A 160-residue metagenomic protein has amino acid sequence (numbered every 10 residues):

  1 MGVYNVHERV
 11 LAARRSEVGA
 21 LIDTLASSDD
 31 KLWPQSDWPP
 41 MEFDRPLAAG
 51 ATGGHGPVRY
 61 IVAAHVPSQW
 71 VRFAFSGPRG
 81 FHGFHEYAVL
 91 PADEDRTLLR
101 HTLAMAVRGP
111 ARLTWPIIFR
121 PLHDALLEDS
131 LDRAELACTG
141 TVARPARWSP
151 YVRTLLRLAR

Functional and structural regions predicted by a protein language model:
M1-D44, R157-R160: Hydrophobic ligand-binding cavity/cleft-lining segments
Y4-V6, H55-R59, F81-E86: Short, surface-exposed coil-to-beta transition loops
L11-S16, A63-S68, A88-L98: A short, structured loop/turn motif at beta-sheet edges
V18-S28, V62, V71-F73, L99-H101 (+1 more regions): Hydrophobic pocket/interface hotspot
W38-P39, E135-R160: Short, highly charged C-terminal tails/helix-capping segments
F43, I61-A64: A structural signal for short, hydrophobic beta-strand segments that form beta-sheets in beta-rich/all-beta domains
L47-H55, R72-P78: Short beta-strand segments that buttress and anchor functional surface loops
G77-L136, P145-R147: Beta-strand/loop substructures that line and gate deep hydrophobic ligand-binding cavities in soluble
